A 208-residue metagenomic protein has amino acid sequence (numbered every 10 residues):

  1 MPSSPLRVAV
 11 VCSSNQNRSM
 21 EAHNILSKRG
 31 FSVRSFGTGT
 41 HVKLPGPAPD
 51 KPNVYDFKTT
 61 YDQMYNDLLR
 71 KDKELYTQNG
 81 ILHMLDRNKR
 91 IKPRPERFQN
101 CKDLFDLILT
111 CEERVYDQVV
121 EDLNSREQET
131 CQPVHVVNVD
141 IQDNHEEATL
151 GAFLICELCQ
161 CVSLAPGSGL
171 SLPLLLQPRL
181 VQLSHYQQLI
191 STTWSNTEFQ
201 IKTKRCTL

Functional and structural regions predicted by a protein language model:
M1-L208: Short polar/charged helix/loop
